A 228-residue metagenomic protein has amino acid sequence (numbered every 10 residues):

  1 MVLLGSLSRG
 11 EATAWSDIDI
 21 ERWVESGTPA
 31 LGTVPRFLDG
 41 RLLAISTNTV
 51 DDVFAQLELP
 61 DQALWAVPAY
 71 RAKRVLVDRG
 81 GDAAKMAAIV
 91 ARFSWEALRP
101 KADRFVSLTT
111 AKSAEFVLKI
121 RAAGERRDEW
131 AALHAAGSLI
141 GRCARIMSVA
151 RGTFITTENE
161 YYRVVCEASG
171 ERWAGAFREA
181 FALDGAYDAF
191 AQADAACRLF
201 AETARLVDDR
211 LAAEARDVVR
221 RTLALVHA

Functional and structural regions predicted by a protein language model:
M1-T49: Catalytic metal-binding acidic patch
V2, M86, C143-M147: Conserved short hydrophobic patches within well-ordered secondary structure
A14-W15, L57-E58, N159-Y161: Short aromatic-enriched loop/helix-cap "lid" or pocket-rim segments at secondary-structure transitions that line
T33-V34, L38-E125: Conserved NTP/Mg2+-binding pocket subregion across the NTase superfamily
W95-A228: Conserved nucleotidyltransferase catalytic core and NTase-mimicking acidic/glycine-rich helix/loop elements in nucleic
